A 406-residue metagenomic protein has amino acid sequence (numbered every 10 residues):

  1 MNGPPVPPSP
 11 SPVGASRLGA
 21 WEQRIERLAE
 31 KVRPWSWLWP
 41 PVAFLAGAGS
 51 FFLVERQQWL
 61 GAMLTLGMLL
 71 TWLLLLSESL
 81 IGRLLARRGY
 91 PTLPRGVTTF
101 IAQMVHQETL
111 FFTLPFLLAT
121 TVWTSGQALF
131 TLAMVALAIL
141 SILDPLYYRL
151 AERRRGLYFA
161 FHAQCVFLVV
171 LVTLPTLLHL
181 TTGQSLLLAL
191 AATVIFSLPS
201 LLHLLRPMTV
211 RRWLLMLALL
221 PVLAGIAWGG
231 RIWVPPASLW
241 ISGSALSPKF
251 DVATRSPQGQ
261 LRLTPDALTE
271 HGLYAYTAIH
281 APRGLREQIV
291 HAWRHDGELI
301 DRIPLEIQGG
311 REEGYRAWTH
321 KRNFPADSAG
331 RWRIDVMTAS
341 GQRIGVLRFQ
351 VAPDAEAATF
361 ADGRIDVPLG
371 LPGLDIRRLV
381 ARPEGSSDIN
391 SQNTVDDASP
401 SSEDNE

Functional and structural regions predicted by a protein language model:
M1-L146: Membrane-anchoring hydrophobic segments
R155-L204: Membrane-embedded alpha-helical segments of integral membrane proteins
M208-A237: Internal/C-terminal transmembrane anchor helices
A227-L268, Q350-E406: Short, compositionally biased P/S/T/A/G/V-rich stretches that sit at domain boundaries
Y274-A281: Short edge beta-strand/loop segments characteristic of extracellular beta-sandwich folds
D301-R311: Solvent-exposed serine/threonine-rich low-complexity stretches and specific carbohydrate-binding patches
G310-K321: Aromatic sugar-binding surface patches on proteins that engage polysaccharides or sugar-phosphate polymers
M337-L347: Short acidic/polar inter-strand loop motif in beta-rich domains
